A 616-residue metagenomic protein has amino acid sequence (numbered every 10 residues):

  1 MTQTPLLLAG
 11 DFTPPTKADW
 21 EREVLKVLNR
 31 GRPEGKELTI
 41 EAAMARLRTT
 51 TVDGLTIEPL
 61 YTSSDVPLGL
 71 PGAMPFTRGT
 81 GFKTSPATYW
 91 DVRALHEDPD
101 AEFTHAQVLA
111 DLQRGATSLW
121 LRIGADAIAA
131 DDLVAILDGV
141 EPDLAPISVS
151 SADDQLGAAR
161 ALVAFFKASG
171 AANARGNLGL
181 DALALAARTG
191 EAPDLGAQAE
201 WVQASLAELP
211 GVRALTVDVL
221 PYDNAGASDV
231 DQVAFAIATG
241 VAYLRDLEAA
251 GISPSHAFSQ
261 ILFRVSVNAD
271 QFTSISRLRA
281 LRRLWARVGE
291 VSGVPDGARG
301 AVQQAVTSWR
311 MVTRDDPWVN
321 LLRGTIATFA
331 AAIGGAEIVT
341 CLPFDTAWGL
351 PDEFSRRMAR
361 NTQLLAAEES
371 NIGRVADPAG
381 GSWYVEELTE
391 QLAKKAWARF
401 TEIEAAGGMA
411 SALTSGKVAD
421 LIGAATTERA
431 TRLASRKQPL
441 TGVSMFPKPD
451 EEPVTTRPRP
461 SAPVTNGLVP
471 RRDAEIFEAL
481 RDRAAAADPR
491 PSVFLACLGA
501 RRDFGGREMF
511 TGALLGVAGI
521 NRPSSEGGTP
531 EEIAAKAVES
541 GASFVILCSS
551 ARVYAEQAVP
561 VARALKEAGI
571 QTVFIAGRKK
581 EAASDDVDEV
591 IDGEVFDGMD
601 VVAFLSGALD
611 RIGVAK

Functional and structural regions predicted by a protein language model:
M1-D270, A301-V302, A332, I338 (+8 more regions): Catalytic alpha/beta active-site cores
T2-P5, Y243, L262-F446, T572-F574 (+3 more regions): Active-site capping/gating regions of soluble enzymes
T2-R22, G31-G35, A43-T80, E337 (+2 more regions): Intrinsic disorder at enzyme termini
W285, I476, L515: Active-site neighborhoods of metal-dependent hydrolases
D377, A484-A486, A537: Replace "in large, NTP-powered and nucleic-acid-processing enzymes" with "in large, NTP-powered factors and other
A496, S525: The conserved SAM/SAH-binding core of class I Rossmann-like methyltransferase domains, concentrating on the hydrophobic
F504: Short N-terminal binding/cap micro-motifs at the start of the first secondary-structure element
